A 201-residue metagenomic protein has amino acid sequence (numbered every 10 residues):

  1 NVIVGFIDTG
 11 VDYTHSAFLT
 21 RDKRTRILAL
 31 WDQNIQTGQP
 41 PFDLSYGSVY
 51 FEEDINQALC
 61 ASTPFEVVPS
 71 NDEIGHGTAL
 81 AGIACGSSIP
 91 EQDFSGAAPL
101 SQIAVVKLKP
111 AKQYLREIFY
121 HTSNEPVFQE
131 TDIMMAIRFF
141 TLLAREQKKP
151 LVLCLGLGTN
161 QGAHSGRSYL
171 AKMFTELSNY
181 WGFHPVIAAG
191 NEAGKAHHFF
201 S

Functional and structural regions predicted by a protein language model:
N1-T131, K148-K149, G182: Subtilisin-like serine protease catalytic core
K112-S201: Substrate-binding/access-modulating region of protease and related hydrolase catalytic domains
